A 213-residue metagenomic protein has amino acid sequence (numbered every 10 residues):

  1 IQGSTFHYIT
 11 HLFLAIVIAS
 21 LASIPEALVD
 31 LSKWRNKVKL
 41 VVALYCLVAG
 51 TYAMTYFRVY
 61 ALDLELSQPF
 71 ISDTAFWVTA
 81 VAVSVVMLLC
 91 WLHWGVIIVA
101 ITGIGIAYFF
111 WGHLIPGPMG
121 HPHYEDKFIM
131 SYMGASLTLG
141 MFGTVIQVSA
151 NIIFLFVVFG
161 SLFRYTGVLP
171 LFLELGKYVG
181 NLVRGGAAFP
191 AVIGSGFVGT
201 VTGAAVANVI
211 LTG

Functional and structural regions predicted by a protein language model:
I1, V86-L92, G199-T200: Hydrophobic alpha-helical transmembrane segments
I1-S67, F76-A80: Conserved, well-structured core domains of diverse proteins
Q2-G3, T51-V78, G112-G143: Inter-helical loop and helix-membrane interface segments of multi-pass membrane transporters/permeases
H7-L21, K39-L47, V78-V85, V96-F128 (+1 more regions): Hydrophobic mid-bilayer segments of alpha-helices in multi-pass membrane transport proteins, especially secondary
V29-W34, L88-V99: Membrane-helix interface "capping/anchor" motifs
K37, F70-W77, G95-V96, G143 (+2 more regions): Structural motif marking the loop-to-transmembrane transition
T51-M54, C90-V96, F110, L162: Mid-sequence acidic-hydrophobic segments that form the walls of catalytic/ligand-binding cavities or oligomerization
V83, I104, W111-G213: Membrane-embedded alpha-helical segments and adjacent helix-loop junctions characteristic of multi-pass solute
